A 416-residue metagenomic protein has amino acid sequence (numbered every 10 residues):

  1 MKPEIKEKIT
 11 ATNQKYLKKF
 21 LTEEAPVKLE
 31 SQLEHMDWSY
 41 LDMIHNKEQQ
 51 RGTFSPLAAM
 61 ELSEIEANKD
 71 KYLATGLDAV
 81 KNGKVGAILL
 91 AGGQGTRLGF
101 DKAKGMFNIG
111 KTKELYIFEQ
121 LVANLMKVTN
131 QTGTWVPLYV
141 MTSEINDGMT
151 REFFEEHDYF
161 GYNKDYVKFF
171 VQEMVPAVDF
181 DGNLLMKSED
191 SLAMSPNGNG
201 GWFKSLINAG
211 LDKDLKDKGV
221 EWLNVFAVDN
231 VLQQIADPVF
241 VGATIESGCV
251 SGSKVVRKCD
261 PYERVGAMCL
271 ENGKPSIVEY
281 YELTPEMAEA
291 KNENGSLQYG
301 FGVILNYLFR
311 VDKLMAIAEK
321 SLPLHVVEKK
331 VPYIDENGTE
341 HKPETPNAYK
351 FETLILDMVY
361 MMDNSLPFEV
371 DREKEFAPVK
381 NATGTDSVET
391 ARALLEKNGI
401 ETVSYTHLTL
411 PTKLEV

Functional and structural regions predicted by a protein language model:
K8-E66: Low-complexity, highly charged intrinsically disordered N-terminal segments that act as targeting/localization
Q14-Y16, L73, L77-D101: N-terminal nucleotide-binding beta1-loop-alpha1 segment
A87-L90, P137-S143, K168-E173, L223-F226: Extended hydrophobic secondary-structure segments that form protein cores and membrane-embedded regions
M106, K113-Y116: Metallocofactor- and cofactor-centric catalytic cores in central/energy metabolism, strongly enriched
I117-T132: A short, N-terminal amphipathic alpha-helix
Y159-F160, K164-E263: Conserved beta-loop-beta/alpha segment of the NTase-like Rossmann-fold superfamily that binds/positions NTPs
G219-L223, L232-A236, V241-V403: Catalytic core of tubulin tyrosine ligase-like
T406-T412: Conserved small/polar residues in nucleotide/adenosyl-binding loops
